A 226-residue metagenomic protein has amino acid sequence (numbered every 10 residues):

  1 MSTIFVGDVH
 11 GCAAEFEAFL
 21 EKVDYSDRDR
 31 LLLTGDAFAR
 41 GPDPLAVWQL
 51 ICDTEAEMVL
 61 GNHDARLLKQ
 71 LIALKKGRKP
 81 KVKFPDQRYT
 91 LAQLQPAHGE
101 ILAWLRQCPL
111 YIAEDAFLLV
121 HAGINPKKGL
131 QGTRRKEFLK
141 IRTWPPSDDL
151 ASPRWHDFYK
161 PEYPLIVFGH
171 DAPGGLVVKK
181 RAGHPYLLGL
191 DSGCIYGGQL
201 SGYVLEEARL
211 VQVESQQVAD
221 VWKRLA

Functional and structural regions predicted by a protein language model:
M1, D24, Q49-I51, L110-A113 (+2 more regions): A short acidic-Thr-Gly-centered motif at the start of a beta-strand
S2, V6, C12-R78: Core catalytic region of metal-dependent phosphoesterases/phosphodiesterases, especially metallo-beta-lactamase-like
S2-H10, F117-G123, L188-L190: Active-site-proximal beta-strand elements of phosphoester/diester hydrolases
D8, D36, I51, G61-N62 (+5 more regions): Divalent metal-coordination and catalytic microenvironments
H10-E15, A39-G41, A65-L68, I112 (+3 more regions): Active-site environment of divalent metal-dependent phosphoester hydrolases
D36, A116-F117, A208: Well-ordered beta-strand scaffold positions
P44-L118, N125-P126, G132-P153: Active-site neighborhood of divalent metal-dependent phosphoester bond hydrolases
R135-A226: Acidic, His/Gly-rich catalytic cores of divalent-metal-dependent hydrolytic chemistry
